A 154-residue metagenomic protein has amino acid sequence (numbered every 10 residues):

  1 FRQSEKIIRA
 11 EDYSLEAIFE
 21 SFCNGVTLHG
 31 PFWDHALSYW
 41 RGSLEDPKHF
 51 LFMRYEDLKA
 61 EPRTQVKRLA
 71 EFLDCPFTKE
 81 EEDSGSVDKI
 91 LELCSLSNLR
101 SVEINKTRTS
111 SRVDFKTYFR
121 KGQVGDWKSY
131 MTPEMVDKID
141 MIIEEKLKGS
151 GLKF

Functional and structural regions predicted by a protein language model:
F1-Y118, Y130-P133, D137, E144-K148 (+1 more regions): PAPS-dependent sulfotransferase catalytic domain
T117-K121, G125: Conserved GTP-binding G-domain of TRAFAC-class P-loop NTPases and closely related GTPase folds
G125-K128, F154: Polar low-complexity intrinsically disordered regions enriched in Ser/Thr and small residues
